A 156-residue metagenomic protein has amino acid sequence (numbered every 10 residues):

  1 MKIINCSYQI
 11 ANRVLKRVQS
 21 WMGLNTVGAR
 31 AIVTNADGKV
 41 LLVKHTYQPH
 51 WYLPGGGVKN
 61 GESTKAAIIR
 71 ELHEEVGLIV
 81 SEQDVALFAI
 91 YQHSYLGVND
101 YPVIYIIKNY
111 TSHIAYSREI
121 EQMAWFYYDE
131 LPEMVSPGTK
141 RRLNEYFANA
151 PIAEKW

Functional and structural regions predicted by a protein language model:
M1-R30: Acidic, metal-coordinating catalytic segment for phosphate/diphosphate chemistry, firing primarily on the Nudix
V27-A29, G38, Y101-V103, E121: Change "...and in nucleic-acid phosphodiester-cleaving endonucleases..." to "...and in nucleic-acid processing enzymes
V33, I104-K108, Y127: Short, well-ordered beta-strand micro-motif
N35, K39-E75: Conserved Nudix-box catalytic region and its N-terminal flanking loop in Nudix hydrolases and closely related
I79-A89: A short coil-to-beta-strand element that immediately follows conserved catalytic motifs
Y91-I114: Active-site-adjacent beta-strand/loop module that shapes the phosphate/pyrophosphate-binding cleft
A115-F147: NUDIX/MutT-family hydrolases
